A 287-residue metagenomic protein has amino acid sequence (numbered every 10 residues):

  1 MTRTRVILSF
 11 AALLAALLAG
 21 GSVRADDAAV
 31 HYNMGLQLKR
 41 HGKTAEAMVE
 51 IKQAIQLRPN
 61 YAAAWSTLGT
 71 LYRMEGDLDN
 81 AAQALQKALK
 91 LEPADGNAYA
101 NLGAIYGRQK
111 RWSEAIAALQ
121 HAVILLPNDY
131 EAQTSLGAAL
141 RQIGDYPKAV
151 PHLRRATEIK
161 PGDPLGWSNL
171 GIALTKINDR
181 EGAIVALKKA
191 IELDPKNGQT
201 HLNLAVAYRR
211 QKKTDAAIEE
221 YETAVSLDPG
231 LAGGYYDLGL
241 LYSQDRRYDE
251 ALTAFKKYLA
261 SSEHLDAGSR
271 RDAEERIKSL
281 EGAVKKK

Functional and structural regions predicted by a protein language model:
S9-A19: Bacterial N-terminal signal peptides
L18-K52, Q56-R58, A62, M74 (+1 more regions): N-terminal leader/linker segments that initiate helical-solenoid repeat arrays
A25-A29, Q244-K287: Terminal, low-structured helical/coil segments at or just beyond the last alpha-helical repeat
D27-A29, A62-A63, G96-N97, Y130-E131 (+4 more regions): Helix-start (N-cap) detector for alpha-helical repeat units in TPR-like alpha-solenoids, especially tetratricopeptide
R40-Q53, M74-K87, N97, Q109-I124 (+8 more regions): Structural signature of tandem alpha-helical TPR/SEL1-like repeats, specifically the intra-repeat loop/turn
